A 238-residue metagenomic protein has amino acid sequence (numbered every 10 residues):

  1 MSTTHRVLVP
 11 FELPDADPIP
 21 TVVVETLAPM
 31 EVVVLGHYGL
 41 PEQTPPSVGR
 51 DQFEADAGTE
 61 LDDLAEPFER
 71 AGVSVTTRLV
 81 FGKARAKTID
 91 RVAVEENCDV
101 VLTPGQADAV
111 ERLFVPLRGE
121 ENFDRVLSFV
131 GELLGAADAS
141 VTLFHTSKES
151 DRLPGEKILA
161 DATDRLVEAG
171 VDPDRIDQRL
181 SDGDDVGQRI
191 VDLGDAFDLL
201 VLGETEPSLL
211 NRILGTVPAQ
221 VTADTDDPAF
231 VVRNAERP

Functional and structural regions predicted by a protein language model:
M1-S47, R112-E156, A160-I176, V232-R237: Small/aliphatic-rich secondary-structure junction motif
M1-T3, E60-G105: Helix-enriched interaction subdomains in cytosolic or periplasmic regions, typified by TIR/SEFIR signaling/NADase cores
D17, K83-A86, G183-G187, G215: Structural motif corresponding to alpha-helix initiation and N-cap regions
S47-F53, G215-P218: Short glycine-enriched, charge-decorated loop/helix-capping segments at active-site entrances that position
T77-K83, D177-D184: Short beta->alpha junction loops
K83-L134, G194-P238: Gly/Ser-rich helix-loop-strand patches that form or flank binding pockets for ribonucleotide-derived cofactors
T163-D164, D182-G194: A short, acidic, amphipathic alpha-helical segment used as a generic capping/interface helix at domain edges
